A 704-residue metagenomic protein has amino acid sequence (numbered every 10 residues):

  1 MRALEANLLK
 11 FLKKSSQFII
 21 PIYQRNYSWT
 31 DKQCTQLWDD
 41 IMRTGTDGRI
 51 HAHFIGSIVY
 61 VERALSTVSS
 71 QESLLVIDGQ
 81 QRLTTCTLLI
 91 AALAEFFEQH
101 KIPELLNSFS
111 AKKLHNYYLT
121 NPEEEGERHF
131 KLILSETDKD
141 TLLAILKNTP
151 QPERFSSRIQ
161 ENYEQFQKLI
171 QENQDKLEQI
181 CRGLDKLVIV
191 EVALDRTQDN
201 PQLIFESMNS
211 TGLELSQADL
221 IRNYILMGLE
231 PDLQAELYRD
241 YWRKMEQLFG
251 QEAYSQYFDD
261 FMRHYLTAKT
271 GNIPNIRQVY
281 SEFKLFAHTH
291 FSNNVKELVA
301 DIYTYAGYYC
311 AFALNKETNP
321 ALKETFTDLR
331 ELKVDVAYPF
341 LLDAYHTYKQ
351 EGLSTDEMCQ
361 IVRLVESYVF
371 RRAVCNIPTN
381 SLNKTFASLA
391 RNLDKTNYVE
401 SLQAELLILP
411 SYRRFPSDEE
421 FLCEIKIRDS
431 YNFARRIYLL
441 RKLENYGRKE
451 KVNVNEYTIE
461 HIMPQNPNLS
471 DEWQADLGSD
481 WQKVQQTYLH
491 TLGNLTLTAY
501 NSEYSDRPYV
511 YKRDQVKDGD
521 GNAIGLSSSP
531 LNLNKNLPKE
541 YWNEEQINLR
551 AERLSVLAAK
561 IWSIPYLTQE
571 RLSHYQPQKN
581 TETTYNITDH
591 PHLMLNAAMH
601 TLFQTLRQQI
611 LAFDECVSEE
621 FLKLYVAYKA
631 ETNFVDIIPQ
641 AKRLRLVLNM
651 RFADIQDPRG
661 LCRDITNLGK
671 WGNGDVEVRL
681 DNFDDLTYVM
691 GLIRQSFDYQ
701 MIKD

Functional and structural regions predicted by a protein language model:
R2-I276, Y509, V516-L572: Glycine- and hydrophobic-rich flexible loops that cap the catalytic core of alpha/beta enzyme folds
S16-I20, N580-L595: A short, surface-exposed helix-loop junction/capping segment
R43-E72, A390-N534: Betabetaalpha-Me/HNH-type nuclease active-site subdomain
S69, L75-R82, C181-L184, A193-N200 (+12 more regions): Secondary-structure capping and boundary motifs in well-ordered enzyme cores
A218-I221, L226-I437, G525, N534 (+2 more regions): A cross-family structural signal marking well-folded subdomains
N596-C616: Amphipathic alpha-helical segments
E620-V676: Short, conserved beta-strand/beta-arch hydrophobic-aromatic motifs that form part of recognition grooves or interface
L668-D704: Well-ordered alpha/beta subsegment
